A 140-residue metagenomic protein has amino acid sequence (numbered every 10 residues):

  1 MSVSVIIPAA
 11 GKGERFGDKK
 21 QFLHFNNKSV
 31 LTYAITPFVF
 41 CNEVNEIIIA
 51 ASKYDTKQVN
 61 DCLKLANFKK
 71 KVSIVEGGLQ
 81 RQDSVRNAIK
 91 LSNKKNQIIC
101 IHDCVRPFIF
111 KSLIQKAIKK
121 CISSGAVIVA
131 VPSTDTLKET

Functional and structural regions predicted by a protein language model:
M1-S2, K94: Short, Lys/Arg-enriched, disordered terminal segments
S2-T56: N-terminal glycine-rich phosphate-binding loop and ensuing alpha1 helix
P8-G11, R15, F25, V75-E76 (+3 more regions): Short glycine/serine/threonine-biased micro-segments
A10, S52-Y54, G78, V105 (+1 more regions): Anionic group-transfer/hydrolysis microenvironments
F16, V59-N60, A117: Hydrophobic packing residues within well-ordered alpha-helices of enzyme cores
F22, I74, A126-I128: Conserved beta-strand scaffold positions in the cores of enzyme catalytic domains, especially in NTP/NDP-utilizing
T32-N96: Conserved N-terminal catalytic core of the sugar/cofactor nucleotidyltransferase
Q80-T140: Conserved beta-loop-beta/alpha segment of the NTase-like Rossmann-fold superfamily that binds/positions NTPs
